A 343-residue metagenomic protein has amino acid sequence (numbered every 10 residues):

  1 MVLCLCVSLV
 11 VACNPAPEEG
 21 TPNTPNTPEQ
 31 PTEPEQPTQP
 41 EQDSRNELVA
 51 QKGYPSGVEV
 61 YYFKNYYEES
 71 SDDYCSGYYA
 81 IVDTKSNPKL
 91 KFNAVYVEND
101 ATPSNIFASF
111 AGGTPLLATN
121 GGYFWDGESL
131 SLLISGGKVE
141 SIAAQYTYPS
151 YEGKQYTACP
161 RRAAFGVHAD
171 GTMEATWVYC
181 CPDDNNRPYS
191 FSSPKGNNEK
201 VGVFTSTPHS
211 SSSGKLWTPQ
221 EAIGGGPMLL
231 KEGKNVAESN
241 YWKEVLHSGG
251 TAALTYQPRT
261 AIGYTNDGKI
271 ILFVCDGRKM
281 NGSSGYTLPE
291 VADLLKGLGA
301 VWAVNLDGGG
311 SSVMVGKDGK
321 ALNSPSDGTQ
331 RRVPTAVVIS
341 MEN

Functional and structural regions predicted by a protein language model:
M1-C6: Sec-dependent N-terminal signal peptides
L9-A12: C-terminal motif of bacterial Sec signal peptides marking the signal peptidase cleavage site
N14-P22, E33-D183: Zymogen propeptides
Y74-Y79, R162, G224-G226, Y256-A261 (+1 more regions): Short glycine-rich loop/turn motifs
D83-S86, G166-E174, L230-G233, Y264-G268 (+2 more regions): Short acidic-glycine loop/turn motifs at beta-strand connectors
F92-V97, L216, G277-N281: Second-shell loop/turn segments in exported
E128-A253: Active-site-adjacent helix-turn-beta-strand microarchitecture at beta-sheet edges that either contains or buttresses
E128-K154, N240, E244-W302, L306 (+1 more regions): Conserved, well-ordered active-site substructure
